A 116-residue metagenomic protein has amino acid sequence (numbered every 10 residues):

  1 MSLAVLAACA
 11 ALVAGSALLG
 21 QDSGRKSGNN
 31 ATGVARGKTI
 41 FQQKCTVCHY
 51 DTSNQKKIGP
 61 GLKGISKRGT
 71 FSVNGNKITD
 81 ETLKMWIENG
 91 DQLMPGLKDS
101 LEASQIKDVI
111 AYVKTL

Functional and structural regions predicted by a protein language model:
S2-L3, I87: Extended, non-globular alpha-helical segments
A4-A14: Bacterial N-terminal signal peptides
S16-I40: Electrostatic cytochrome c docking/interface patches
G33, F41-V47, T52, S66 (+2 more regions): Short pre-active-site segment immediately N-terminal to redox-active cysteine/selenocysteine motifs in thiol-based
V34-K38, Y50-M85: Gly/Gly-Pro-rich "capping" loops immediately C-terminal to redox-active cysteine motifs in periplasmic/lumenal
K56-K67, W86-L116: Axial heme c-ligation environment in periplasmic c-type cytochrome domains
